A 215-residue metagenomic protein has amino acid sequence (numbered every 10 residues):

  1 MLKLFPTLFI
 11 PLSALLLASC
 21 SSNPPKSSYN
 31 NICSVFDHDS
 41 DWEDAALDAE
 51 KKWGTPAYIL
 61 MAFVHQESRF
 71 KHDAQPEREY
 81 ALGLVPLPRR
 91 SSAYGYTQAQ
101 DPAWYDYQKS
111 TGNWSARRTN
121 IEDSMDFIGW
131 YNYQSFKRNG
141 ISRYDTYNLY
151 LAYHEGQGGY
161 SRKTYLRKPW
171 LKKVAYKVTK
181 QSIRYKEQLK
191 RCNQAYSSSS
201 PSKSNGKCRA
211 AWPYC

Functional and structural regions predicted by a protein language model:
M1-L8: Bacterial N-terminal signal peptides that target proteins for export
L16-S19: C-terminal motif of bacterial Sec signal peptides marking the signal peptidase cleavage site
S21-Y196: Catalytic glycan-binding domains that act on GlcNAc-containing polysaccharides
A195-C215: Low-complexity, Gly/Ser/Thr/Pro-rich intrinsically disordered linker/tail segments
